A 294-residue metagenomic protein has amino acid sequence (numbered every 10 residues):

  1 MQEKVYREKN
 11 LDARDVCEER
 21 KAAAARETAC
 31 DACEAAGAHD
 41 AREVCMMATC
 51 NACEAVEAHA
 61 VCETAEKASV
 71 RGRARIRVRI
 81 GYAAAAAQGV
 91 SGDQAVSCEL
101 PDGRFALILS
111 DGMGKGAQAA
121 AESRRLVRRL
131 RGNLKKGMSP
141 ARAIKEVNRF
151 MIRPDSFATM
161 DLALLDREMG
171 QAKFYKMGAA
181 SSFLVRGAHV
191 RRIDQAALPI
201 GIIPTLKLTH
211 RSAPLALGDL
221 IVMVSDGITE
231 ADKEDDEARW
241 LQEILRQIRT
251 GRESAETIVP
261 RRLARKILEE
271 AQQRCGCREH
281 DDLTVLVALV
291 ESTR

Functional and structural regions predicted by a protein language model:
Q2-E8, D15-R20, C30-C33, C45 (+7 more regions): N-terminal entry segment of metal-dependent catalytic domains or homologous docking segments
E3, A52, A197, G201 (+2 more regions): Activation on terminal intrinsically disordered regulatory regions flanking enzyme cores
Y6, E63-E66, S91, A119-G187 (+3 more regions): Catalytic core of PPM/PP2C metal-dependent serine/threonine phosphatase domains
G89-F105, A158-M160, I193-D236, G276: Acidic loop->beta-strand submotif enriched in PP2C/PPM serine/threonine phosphatases
D93, D111, D226, D281-D282: Acidic active-site catalytic centers that drive phospho-/nucleotidyl reactions and related ester hydrolyses
M113-K115, A179-S182, V190-R191, P199 (+1 more regions): Short, surface-exposed beta-strand-loop junctions and turns on beta-sheet-rich folds
G114-K136, P204, L215, D219-C277: Active-site-proximal, acidic helix/loop segment immediately C-terminal to a metal-coordinating Asp/Glu
